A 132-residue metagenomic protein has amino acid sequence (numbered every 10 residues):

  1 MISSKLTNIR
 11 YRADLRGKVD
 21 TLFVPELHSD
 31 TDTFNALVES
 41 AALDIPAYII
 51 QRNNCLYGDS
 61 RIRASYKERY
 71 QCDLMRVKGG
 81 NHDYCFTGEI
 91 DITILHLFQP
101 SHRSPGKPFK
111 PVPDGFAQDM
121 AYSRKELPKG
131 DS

Functional and structural regions predicted by a protein language model:
I2, Q99-S132: Cysteine/selenocysteine-centered motifs that mediate thiol-based redox chemistry or coordinate metal-sulfur cofactors
L6-K110: CN hydrolase (nitrilase-like) catalytic-core segments centered on the catalytic cysteine and neighboring Lys/Glu
